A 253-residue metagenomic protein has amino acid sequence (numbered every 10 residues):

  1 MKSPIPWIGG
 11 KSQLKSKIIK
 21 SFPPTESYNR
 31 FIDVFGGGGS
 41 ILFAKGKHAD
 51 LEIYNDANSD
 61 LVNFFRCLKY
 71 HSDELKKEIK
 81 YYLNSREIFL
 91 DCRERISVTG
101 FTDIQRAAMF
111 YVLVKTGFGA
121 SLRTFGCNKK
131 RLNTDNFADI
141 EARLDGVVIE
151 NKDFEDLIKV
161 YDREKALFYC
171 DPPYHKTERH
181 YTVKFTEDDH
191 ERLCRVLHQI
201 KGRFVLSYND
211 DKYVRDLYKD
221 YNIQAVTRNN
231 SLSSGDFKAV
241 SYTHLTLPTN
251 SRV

Functional and structural regions predicted by a protein language model:
K2-E26, S59, K69-R179, R195 (+2 more regions): SAM-dependent nucleic-acid methyltransferase catalytic core
S27-E87: Conserved S-adenosyl-L-methionine
F35, N58, P173, N209 (+1 more regions): Anionic group-transfer/hydrolysis microenvironments
G37-G39, N136, Y208-K212: Short, polar loop motifs at secondary-structure junctions
E164-V240: Conserved acidic-Pro-Pro-aromatic motif
T243-T249: Conserved small/polar residues in nucleotide/adenosyl-binding loops
